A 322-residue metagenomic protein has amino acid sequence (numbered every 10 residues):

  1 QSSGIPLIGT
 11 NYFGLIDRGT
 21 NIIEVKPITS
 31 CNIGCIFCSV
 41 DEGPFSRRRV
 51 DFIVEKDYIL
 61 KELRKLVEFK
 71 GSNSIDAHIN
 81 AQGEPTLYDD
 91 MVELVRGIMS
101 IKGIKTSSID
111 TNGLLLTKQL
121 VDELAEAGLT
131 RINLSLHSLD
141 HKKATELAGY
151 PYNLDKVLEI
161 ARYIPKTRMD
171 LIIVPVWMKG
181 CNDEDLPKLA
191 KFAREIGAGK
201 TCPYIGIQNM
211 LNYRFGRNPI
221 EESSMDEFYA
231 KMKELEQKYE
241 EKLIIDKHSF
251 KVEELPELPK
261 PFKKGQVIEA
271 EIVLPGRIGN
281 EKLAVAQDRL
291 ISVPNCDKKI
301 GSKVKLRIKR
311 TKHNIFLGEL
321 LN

Functional and structural regions predicted by a protein language model:
Q1-P27, E42-R49, K65-N73: N-terminal [4Fe-4S]-dependent radical SAM core
I22-E24, H78, S108, V174 (+2 more regions): Short aromatic/hydrophobic contact patches that present stacked aromatics for nucleic-acid/ligand binding
K26-E42, L283: Local cysteine-cluster metal-coordination motifs and their immediate loop/turn environment, predominantly Fe-S cluster
S39-L60, L66-Y88, V95-L120, L124-E159 (+2 more regions): Core AdoMet radical
L87-M91, L120, E184-K188, I220: Residues at alpha-helix caps and immediate loop-helix transition turns in enzyme cores, especially N- and C-cap
D155-R217, D226-H248: Conserved C-terminal portion of the radical SAM core fold that forms the substrate/S-adenosylmethionine-binding
N218-M225, E257-K263: Short, surface-exposed amphipathic charged segments that create phosphate/polyanion-binding patches used for binding
F250-N322: Terminal RNA-binding accessory module
